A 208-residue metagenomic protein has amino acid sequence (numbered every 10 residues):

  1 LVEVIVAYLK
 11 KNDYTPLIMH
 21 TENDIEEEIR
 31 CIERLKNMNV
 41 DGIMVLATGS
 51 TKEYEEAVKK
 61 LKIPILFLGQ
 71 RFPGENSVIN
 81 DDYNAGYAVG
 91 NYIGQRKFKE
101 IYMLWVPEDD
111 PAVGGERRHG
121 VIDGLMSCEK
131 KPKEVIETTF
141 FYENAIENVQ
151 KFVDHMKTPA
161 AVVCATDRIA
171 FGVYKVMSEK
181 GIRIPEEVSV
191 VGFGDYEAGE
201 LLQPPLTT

Functional and structural regions predicted by a protein language model:
V4-T15, R30-K36, K52, K59-F67 (+1 more regions): Bacterial carbohydrate/catabolite-sensing allosteric modules
M19-E22: A short beta-strand-loop structural module common to alpha/beta enzyme folds
I43: Intrinsically disordered, low-complexity polar regions and short flexible loop motifs
L46: Residues lining the SAM
